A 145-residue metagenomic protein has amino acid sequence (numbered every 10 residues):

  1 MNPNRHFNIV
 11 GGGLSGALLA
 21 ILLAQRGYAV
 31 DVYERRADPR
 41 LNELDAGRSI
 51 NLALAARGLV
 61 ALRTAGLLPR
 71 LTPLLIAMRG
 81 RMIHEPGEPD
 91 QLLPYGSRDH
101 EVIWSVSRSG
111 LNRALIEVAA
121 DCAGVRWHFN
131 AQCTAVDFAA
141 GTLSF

Functional and structural regions predicted by a protein language model:
N2-R5, A55-F145: Conserved N-terminal helical subregion
N2-S15: Beta1/beta-strand and adjacent pyrophosphate-binding region of the FAD-binding site in flavoprotein oxidoreductases
F7, A20-L23, V30-V32, A131-C133: Hydrophobic packing within well-folded, soluble alpha/beta domains
V10, A24-G47: Glycine-rich FAD pyrophosphate-binding loop
G16, P39-L41, P89-D90, V136: Flexible, glycine-rich phosphate/dinucleotide-binding loops and adjacent beta-alpha linkers at cofactor/substrate
A17, I21, N112-R113: Short, hydrophobic alpha-helix immediately C-terminal to the catalytic nucleophile
L19-Y28, A61, C122: A short, Lys/Arg-enriched amphipathic alpha-helix followed by its capping loop at the start of a domain
D45-I50, L54-L59: N-terminal glycine-rich phosphate-binding loop and ensuing alpha1 helix
